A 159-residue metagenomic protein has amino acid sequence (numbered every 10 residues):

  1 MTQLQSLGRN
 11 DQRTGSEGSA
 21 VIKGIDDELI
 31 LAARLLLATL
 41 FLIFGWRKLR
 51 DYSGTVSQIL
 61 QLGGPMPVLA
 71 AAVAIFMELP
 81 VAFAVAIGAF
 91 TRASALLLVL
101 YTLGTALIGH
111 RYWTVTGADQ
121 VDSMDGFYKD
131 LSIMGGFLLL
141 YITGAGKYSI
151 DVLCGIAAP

Functional and structural regions predicted by a protein language model:
T2-D51, V68-P159: Extended, low-polarity transmembrane helix blocks
Y52-P65: Short juxtamembrane and helix-loop transition motifs at transmembrane-helix boundaries in membrane proteins
